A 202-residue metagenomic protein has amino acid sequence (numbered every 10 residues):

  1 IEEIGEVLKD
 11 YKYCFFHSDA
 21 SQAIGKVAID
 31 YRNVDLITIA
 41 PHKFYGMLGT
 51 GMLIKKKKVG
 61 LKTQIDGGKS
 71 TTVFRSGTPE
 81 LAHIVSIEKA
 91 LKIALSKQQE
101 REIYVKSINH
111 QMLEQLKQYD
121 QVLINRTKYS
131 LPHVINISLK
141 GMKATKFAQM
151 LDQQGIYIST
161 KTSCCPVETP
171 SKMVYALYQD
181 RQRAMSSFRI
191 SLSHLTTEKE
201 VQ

Functional and structural regions predicted by a protein language model:
I1-Q202: Pyridoxal 5′-phosphate
